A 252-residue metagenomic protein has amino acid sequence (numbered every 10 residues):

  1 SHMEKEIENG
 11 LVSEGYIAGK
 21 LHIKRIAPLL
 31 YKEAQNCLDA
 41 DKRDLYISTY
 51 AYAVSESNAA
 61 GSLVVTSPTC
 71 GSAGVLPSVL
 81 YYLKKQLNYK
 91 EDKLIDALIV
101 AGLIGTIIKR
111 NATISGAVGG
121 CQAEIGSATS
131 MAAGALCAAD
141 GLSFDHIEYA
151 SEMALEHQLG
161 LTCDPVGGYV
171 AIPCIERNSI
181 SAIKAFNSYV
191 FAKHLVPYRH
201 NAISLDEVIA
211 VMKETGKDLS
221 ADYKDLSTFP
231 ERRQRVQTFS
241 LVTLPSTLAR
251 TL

Functional and structural regions predicted by a protein language model:
S1-T106, R110-G120, F229-L252: Accessory "access/gating" subregions that flank catalytic or transport cores
R43, P68, S72, K93 (+4 more regions): Secondary-structure capping and boundary motifs in well-ordered enzyme cores
T49-A53, G74-K84, I99-I107, Q122-A138 (+2 more regions): Contiguous, well-ordered alpha-helical segments that form the cores/surfaces of helical PPI scaffolds
E56-A60, T106, T113-I114, A128-A135 (+1 more regions): Generic alpha-helix detector with strongest preference for long hydrophobic helices that associate with membranes
T69, L87, V118-I125, L136-D140 (+1 more regions): Short, surface-exposed loop/turn motifs that are enriched in glycine and acidic residues and include a nearby proline
T129, L136-L252: Functionally critical mobile loop/hinge segments
